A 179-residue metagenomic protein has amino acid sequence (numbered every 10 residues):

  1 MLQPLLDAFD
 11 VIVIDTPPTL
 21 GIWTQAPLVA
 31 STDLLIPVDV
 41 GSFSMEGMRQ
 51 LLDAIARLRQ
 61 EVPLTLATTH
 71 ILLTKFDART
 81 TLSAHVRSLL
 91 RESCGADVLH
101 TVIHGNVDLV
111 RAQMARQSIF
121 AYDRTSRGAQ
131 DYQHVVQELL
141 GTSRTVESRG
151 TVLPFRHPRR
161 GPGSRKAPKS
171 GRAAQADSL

Functional and structural regions predicted by a protein language model:
M1-L2, T16, V135, L139: Generic hydrophobic alpha-helical segments
Q3-V107: Conserved catalytic-core segment of NTP-binding enzymes
Q60, L64-L179: C-terminal lobe/tail of nucleotide-utilizing enzymes
